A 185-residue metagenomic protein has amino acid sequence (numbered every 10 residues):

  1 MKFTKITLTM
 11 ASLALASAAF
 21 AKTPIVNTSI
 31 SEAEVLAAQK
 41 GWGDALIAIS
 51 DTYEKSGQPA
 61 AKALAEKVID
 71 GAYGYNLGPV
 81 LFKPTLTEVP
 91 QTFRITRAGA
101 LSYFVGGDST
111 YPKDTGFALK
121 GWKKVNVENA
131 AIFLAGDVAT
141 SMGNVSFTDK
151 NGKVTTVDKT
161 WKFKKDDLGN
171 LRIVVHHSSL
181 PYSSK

Functional and structural regions predicted by a protein language model:
M1-A21: Gram-negative bacterial Sec-dependent N-terminal signal peptides
F20-A72: Short, low-complexity N-terminal intrinsically disordered segments enriched in polar/charged residues
K22-A33, G106-P112, K120-K123, K185: Mature soluble domains of exported/periplasmic/lumenal proteins and thiol-rich metal-chelating peptides
L46, V145-F147, H177: Short beta-strand segments enriched in hydrophobic/aromatic residues within well-folded beta-rich domains
K55-N129: A solvent-exposed, acidic/Ser-Thr-rich amphipathic alpha-helical stretch
Y111-K150, V157-K159: Acidic, glycine-rich flexible loop segments
L134-M142, N151-S184: Short beta-strand edge/turn micro-motifs at domain boundaries
